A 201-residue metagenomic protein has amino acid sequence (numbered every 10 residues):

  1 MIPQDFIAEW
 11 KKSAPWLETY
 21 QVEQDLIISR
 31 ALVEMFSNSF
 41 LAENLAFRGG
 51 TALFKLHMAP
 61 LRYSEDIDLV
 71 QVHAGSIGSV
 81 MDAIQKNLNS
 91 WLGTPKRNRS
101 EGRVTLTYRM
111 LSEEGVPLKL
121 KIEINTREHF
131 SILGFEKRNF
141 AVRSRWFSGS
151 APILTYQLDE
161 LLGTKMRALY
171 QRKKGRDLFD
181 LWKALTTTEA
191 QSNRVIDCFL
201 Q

Functional and structural regions predicted by a protein language model:
M1-Q201: Compositionally biased terminal segments of proteins
